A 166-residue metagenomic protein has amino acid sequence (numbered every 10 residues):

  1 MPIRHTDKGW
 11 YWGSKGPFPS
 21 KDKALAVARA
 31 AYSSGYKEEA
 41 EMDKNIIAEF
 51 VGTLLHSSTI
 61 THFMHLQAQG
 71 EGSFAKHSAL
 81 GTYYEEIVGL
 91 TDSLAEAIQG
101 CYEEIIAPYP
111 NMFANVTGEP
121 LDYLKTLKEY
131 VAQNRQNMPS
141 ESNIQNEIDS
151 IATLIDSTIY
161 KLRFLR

Functional and structural regions predicted by a protein language model:
M1-E41: Arg/Lys-rich, low-complexity, intrinsically disordered basic segments
D43, F50, G72-K76, P120 (+1 more regions): Residue-level recognition of alpha-helical structural elements
A48, G52-L55, T59, G81 (+5 more regions): Generic structural signal for well-ordered, non-transmembrane alpha-helical segments in soluble/cytosolic regions
L55, A68-Q69, S78, I98 (+2 more regions): Long, contiguous binding/interaction regions
S57-T82, S140: Helix-loop segments that flank and shape redox-cofactor active sites
A75-I106: Conserved alpha-helical segments that form or flank metal/cofactor-binding pockets of metalloenzymes
S93-I98, T158-R166: Amphipathic alpha-helical coiled-coil segments
P110-R163: Acidic/histidine-rich alpha-helical segments that form the ligand environment of transition-metal centers
